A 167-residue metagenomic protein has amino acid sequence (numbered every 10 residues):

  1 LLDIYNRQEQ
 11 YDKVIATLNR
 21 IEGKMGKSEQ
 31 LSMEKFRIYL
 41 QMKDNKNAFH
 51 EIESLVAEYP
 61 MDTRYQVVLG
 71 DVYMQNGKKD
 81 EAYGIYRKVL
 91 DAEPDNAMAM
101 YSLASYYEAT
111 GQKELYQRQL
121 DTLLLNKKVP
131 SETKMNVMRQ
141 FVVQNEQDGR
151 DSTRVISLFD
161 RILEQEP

Functional and structural regions predicted by a protein language model:
L1-P167: Alpha-solenoid helical repeat scaffolds
